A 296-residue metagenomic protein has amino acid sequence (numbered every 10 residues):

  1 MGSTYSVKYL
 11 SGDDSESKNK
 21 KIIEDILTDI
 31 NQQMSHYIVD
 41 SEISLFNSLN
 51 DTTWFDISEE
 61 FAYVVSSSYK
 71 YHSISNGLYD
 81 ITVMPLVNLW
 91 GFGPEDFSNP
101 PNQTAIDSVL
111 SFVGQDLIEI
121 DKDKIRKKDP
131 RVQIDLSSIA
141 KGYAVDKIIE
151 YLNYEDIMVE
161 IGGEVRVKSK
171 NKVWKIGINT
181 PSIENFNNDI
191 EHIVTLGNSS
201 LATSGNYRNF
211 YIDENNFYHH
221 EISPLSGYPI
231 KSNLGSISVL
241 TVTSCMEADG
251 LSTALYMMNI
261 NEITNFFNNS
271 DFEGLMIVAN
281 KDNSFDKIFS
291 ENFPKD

Functional and structural regions predicted by a protein language model:
M1-D296: Mature catalytic core of soluble alpha/beta enzymes
